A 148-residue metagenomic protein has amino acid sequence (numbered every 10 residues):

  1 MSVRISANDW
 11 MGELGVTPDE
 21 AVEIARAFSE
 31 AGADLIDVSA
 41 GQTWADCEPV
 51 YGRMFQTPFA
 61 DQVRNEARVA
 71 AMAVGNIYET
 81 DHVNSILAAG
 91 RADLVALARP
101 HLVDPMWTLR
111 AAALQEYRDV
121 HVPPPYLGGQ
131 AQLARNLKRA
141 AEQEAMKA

Functional and structural regions predicted by a protein language model:
M1-A148: Flavin-dependent oxidoreductase catalytic cores
